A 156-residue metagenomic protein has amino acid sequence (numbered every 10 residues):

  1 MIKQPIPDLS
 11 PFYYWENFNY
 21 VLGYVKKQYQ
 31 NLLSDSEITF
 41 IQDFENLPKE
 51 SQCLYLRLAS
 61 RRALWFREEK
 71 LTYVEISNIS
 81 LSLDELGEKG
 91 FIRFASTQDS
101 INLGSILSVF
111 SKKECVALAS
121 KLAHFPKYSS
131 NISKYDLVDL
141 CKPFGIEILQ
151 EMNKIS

Functional and structural regions predicted by a protein language model:
I2-E45, C53, R57-S156: Basic helix-extension-helix modules of the SAP/HeH family
